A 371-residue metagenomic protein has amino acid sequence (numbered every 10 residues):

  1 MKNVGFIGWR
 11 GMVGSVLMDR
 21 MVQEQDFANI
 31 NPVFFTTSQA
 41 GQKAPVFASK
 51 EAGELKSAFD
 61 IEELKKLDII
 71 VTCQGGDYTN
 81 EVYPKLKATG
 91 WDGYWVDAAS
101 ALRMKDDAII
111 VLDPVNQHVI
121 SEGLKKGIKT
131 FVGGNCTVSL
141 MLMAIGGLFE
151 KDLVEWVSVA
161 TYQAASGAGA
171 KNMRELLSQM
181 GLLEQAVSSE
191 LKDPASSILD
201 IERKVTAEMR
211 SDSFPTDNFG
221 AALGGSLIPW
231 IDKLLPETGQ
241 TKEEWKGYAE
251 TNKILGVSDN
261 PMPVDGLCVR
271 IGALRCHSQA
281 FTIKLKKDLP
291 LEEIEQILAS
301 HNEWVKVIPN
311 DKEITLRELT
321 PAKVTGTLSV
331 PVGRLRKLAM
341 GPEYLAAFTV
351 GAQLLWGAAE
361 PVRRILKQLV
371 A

Functional and structural regions predicted by a protein language model:
M1-A221, D259-P263, V330-P331, L335-G341 (+2 more regions): N-terminal Rossmann-like NAD(P) cofactor-binding subdomain of oxidoreductases, focused on the glycine-rich
W9, L17, V82, A144 (+6 more regions): General structural feature for long, well-ordered alpha-helical segments within catalytic domains of soluble enzymes
T37, Y162, W230-K233, L267-V269 (+1 more regions): Histidine- and/or cysteine-centered catalytic micro-motif in compact active-site loops
A99, I228, G272: Anionic group-transfer/hydrolysis microenvironments
K129-L140, G239-A249, L354-P361: A glycine-rich, Thr/Ser-enriched phosphate-binding loop motif common to dinucleotide/cofactor-binding enzymes
E208-C268: Oxyanion-binding "anion nests"
D259-A371: C-terminal active-site/capping subdomain that shapes the small-molecule cofactor and substrate pocket of enzyme
